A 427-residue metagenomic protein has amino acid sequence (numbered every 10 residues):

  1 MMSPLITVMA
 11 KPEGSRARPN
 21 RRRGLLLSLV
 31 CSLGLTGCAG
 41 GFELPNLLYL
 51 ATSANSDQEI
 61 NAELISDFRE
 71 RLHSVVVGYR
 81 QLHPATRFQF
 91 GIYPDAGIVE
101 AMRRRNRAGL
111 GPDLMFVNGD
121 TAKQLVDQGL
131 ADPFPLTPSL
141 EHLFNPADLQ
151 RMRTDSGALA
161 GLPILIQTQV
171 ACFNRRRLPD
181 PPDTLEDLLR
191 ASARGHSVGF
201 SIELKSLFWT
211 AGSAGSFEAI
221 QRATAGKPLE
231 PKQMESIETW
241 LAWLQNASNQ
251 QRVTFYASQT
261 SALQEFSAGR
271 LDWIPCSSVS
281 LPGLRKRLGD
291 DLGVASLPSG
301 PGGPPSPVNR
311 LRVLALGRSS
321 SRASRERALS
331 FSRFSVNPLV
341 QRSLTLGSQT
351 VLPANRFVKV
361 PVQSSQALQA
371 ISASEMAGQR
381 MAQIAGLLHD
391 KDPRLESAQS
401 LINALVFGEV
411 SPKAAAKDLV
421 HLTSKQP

Functional and structural regions predicted by a protein language model:
S3-I6, V30-T121, K425-P427: Conserved N-terminal structural module of periplasmic/extracytoplasmic solute-binding proteins
G119-V170, D180-P181, G293-A295: Hinge/lid segment of periplasmic solute-binding proteins
A122-V126, S267, P275-D291: A ligand-binding cleft/hinge motif common to bilobed small-molecule-binding domains
L136-F144, H196-V198, A219-T239, K286-R287 (+1 more regions): Short, solvent-exposed loop/beta-turn-alpha elements that line the ligand-binding surface or hinge of extracytoplasmic
A160-I164, Q169, D187-E238, L271: Extracytoplasmic/periplasmic solute-binding protein
G226-S258: Glycine-centered hinge/linker elements that transmit conformational signals in sensory and ligand-binding systems
R285-V351: Extracytoplasmic/periplasmic substrate-recognition and gating elements
L346-E396, A404: Long, aromatic- and glycine/proline-rich binding clefts that accommodate carbohydrate-like moieties
